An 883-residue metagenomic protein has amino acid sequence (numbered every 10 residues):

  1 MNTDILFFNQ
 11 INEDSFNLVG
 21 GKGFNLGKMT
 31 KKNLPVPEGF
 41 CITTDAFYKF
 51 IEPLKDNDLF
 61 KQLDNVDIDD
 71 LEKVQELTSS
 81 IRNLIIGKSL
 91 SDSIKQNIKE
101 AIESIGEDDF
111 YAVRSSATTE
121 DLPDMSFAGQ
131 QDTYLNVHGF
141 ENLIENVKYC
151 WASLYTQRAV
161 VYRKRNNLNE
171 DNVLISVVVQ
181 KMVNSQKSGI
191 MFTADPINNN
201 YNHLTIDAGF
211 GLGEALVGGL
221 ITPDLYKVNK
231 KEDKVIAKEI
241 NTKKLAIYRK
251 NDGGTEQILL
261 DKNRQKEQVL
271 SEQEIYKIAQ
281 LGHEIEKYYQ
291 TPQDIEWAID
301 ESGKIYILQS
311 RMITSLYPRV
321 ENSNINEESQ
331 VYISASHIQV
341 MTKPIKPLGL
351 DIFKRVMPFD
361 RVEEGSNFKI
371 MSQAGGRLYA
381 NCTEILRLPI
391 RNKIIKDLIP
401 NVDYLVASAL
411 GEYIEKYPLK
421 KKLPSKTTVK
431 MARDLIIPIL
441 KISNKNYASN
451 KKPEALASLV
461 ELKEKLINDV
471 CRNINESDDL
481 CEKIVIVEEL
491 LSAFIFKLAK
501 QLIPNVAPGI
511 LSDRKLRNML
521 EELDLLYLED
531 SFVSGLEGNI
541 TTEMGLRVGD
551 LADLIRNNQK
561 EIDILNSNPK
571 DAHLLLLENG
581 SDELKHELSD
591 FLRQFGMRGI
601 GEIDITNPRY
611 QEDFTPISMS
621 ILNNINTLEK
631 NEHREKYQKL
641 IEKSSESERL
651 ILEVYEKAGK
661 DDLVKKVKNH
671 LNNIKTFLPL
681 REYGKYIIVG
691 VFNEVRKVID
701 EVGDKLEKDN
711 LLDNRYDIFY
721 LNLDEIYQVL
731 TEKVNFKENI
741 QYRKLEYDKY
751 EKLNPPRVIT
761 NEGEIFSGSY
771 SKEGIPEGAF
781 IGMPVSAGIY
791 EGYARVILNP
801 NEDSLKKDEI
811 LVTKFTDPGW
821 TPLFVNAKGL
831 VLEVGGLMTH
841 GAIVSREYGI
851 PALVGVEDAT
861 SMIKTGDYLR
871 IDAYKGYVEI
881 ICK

Functional and structural regions predicted by a protein language model:
M1-V178, K187, Q265-Q273, I278-K287 (+2 more regions): N-terminal beta-alpha lobe that positions the nucleotide/phosphoryl donor in ATP/NTP-coupled carboxylate activation
N17-F47, A112-L143, M182-D224, Q293-T314 (+3 more regions): Conserved phosphate/anionic-ligand binding catalytic regions in large, soluble enzymes, centered on
P35, F40, F110-A112, S176-V177 (+9 more regions): Structural motif
L54-D56, I278, P292, S302-Y317 (+5 more regions): Acidic, glycine-rich flexible loop/linker segments
E72, T78-Q96, E100, F110 (+10 more regions): Contiguous hydrophobic, helix-prone segments at protein termini that mediate membrane targeting/anchoring
A128-V161, N184-D252, L308-F368, G829-V831 (+1 more regions): Extended active-site and interfacial segments that coordinate phosphate-rich ligands in large catalytic machineries
L168-E170, I175, Y770-L798: Short, conserved active-site entrance elements at the starts or edges of catalytic domains
V228-L270, F614-N624: Conserved catalytic core of nucleic-acid polymerases
